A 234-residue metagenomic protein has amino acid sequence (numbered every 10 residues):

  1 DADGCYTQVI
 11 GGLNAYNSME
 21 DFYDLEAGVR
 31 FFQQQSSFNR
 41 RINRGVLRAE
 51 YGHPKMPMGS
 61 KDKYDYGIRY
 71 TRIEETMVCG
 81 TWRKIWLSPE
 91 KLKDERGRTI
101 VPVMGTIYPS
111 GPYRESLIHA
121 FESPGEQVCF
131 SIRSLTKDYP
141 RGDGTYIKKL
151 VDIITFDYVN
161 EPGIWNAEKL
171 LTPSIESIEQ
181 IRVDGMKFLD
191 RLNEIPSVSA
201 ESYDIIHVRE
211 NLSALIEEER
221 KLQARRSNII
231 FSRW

Functional and structural regions predicted by a protein language model:
D1-I181: Signature of dsDNA virion morphogenesis modules
P140-R141, E168-W234: Intrinsically disordered, low-complexity terminal/linker regions enriched in Pro/Ser/Gly and acidic residues
